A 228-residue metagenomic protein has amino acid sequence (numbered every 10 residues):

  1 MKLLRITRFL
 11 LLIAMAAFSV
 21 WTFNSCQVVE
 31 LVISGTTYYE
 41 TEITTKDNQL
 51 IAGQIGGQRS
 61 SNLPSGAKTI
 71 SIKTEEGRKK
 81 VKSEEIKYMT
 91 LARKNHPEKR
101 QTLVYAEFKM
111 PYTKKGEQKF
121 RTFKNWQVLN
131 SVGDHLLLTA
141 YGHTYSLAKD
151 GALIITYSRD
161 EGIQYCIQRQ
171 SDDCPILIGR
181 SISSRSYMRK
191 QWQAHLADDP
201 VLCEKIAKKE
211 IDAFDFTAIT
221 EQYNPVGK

Functional and structural regions predicted by a protein language model:
K2-I13: Bacterial N-terminal signal peptides that target proteins for export
L11-W21: Bacterial N-terminal signal peptides
T22-T41: Bacterial Sec signal peptide processing site at the extreme N-terminus
T41, I51-I55: Conserved glycine-centered beta-strand/turn positions repeated across beta-sheet architectures
K46-N48, E76: Glycine-centered tight beta-turn/hairpin loop motif at sheet-sheet or coil-to-beta transitions
Q54-D199: Aromatic-patch recognition
L196-K228: C-terminal partner/receptor-binding element of secreted or periplasmic proteins
